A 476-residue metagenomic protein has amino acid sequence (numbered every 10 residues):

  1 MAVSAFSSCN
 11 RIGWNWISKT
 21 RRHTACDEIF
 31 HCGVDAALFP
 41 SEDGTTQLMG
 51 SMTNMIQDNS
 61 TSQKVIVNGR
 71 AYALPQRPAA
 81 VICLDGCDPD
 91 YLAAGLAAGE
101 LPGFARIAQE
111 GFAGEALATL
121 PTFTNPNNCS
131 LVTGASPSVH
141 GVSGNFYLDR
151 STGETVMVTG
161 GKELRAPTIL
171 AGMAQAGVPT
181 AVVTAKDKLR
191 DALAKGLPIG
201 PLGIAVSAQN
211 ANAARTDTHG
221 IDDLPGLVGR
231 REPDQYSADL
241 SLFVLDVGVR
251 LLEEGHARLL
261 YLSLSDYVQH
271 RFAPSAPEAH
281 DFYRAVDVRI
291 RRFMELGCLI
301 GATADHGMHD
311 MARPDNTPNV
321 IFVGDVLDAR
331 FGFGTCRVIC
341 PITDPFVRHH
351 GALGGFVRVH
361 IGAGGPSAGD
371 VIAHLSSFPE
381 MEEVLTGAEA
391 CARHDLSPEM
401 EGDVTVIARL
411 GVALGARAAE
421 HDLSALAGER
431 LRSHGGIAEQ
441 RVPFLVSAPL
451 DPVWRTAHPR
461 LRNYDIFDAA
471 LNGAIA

Functional and structural regions predicted by a protein language model:
S4-R22, S41, S51: Low-acidity, Ser/Thr- and Arg-rich intrinsically disordered low-complexity segments
T53-F112: Active-site-proximal N-terminal segment of extracellular/periplasmic enzymes that hydrolyze or transfer
I56-T61, G134-A273, H349, G355 (+4 more regions): His/Asp/Glu-rich, glycine-adjacent segments that coordinate divalent cations and/or stabilize oxyanion chemistry on
V81, G103, D281-L327, V406: Metal-dependent active-site segment of extracytoplasmic phospho-/sulfohydrolases and closely related
A93-P137, A181: Short, structured active-site-proximal loop/turn typified by the sulfatase FGly-forming signature C/S-X-P-X-R
P198-P225, E232, H280-V288, V320-C340: Acidic, His- and aromatic-enriched active-site or binding-groove loops in soluble protein domains that engage sugars
G307-H360: Acidic/histidine-rich catalytic neighborhood
C340-I475: Active-site neighborhoods of enzymes that stabilize oxyanions during catalysis
